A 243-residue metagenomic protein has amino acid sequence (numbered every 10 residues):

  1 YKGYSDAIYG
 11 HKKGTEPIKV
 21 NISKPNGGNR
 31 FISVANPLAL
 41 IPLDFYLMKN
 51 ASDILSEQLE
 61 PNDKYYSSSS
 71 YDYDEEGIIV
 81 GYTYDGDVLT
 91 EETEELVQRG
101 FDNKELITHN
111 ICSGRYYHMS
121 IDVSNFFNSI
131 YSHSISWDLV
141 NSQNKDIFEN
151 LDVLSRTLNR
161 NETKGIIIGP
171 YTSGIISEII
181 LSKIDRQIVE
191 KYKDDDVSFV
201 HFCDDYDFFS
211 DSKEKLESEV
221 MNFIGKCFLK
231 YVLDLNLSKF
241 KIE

Functional and structural regions predicted by a protein language model:
Y1-F148, R156-P170: Conserved two-metal-ion catalytic palm core of "right-hand" nucleic acid polymerases, unifying RNA-dependent RNA
D44, L106, S124, S136 (+3 more regions): Short, well-ordered alpha-helical packing segments
L47, D122-F127, I180, S210-S212 (+1 more regions): Short, flexible loop/turn elements at secondary-structure junctions
L59-K64, F148-D152, D195-H201, L235-I242: Short, glycine/acidic-rich hinge or "gate" loops at secondary-structure transitions that mediate conformational
R115-H118, S198, D205-D207, D234: Beta-sheet entry/capping signal
L139, Q143-I147, I175-D204, F208-D211 (+1 more regions): Active-site palm subdomain of RNA-directed nucleic acid polymerases
L154-L158, I180-S182: Intrinsically disordered, low-complexity transcriptional activation domains of eukaryotic transcription factors
K213-E243: Polymerase palm active-site segment centered on the conserved acidic dipeptide of motif C
